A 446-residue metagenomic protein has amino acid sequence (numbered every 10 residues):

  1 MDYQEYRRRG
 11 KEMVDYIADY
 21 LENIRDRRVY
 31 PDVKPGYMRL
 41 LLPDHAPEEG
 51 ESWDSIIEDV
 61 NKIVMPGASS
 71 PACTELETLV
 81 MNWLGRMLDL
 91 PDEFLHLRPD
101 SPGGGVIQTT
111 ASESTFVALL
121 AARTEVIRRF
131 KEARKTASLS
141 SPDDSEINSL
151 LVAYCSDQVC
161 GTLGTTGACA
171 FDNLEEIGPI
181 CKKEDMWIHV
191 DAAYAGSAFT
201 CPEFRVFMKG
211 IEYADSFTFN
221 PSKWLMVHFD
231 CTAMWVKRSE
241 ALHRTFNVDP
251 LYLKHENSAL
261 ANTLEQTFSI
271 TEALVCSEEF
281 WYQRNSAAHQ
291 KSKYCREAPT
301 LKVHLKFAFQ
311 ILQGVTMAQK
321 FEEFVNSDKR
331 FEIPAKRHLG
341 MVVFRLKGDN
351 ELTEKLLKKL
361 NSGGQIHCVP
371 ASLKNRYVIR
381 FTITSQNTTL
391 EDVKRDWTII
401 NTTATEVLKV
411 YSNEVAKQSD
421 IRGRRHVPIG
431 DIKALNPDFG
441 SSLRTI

Functional and structural regions predicted by a protein language model:
M1-G103, N361-I366, R376-Y377, T384 (+4 more regions): N-terminal entrance/gating region of PLP-dependent enzymes' catalytic architecture
G50-A68, A153-Q158, L260-L274, Y294-P299: Short, intrinsically disordered, charge-balanced linker/junction segments flanking boundaries in proteins
C73, L373-I446: PLP-dependent enzyme catalytic core of the Aspartate aminotransferase-like
T110-N247: Conserved PLP-enzyme active-site core in the AAT-like
C201, K209-N326: Active-site C-terminal subdomain of aminotransferase-like
R284, C295, P299, L339 (+2 more regions): Conserved PLP-binding active-site segment of the aspartate aminotransferase-like
L312, R330-L360, D431-I446: Conserved PLP-binding catalytic core of the aspartate aminotransferase-like
